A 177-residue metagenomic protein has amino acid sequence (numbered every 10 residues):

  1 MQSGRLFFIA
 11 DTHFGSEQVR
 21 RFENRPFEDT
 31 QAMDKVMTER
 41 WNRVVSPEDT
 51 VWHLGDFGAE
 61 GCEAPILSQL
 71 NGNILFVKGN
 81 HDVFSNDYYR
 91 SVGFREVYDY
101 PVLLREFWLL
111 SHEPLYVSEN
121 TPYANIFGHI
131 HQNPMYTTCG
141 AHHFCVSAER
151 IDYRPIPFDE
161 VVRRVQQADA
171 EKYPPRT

Functional and structural regions predicted by a protein language model:
M1, S68, S118-E119: Short, flexible hinge/linker loops that cap or flank conserved catalytic cores
M1-P65, V146-R150, R163-R164, Y173-T177: N-terminal active-site segment of His-dependent metallophosphoesterases
S3, E48, N71-N73, P122: A general structural motif
F7, W52, L75, A124-N125: Hydrophobic "anchor" residues on beta-strands that sit immediately upstream of conserved functional sites
A10, K78, G128: Single, functionally critical "micro-switch" positions that shape active/binding sites and transmembrane helices
S16-E17, C62, S85, S118 (+1 more regions): Conserved protein kinase catalytic core
W52-Y100: Helix-adjacent hinge/juxtasegments
D82, R90-R176: Conserved beta-sheet core of the metallophosphoesterase superfamily
